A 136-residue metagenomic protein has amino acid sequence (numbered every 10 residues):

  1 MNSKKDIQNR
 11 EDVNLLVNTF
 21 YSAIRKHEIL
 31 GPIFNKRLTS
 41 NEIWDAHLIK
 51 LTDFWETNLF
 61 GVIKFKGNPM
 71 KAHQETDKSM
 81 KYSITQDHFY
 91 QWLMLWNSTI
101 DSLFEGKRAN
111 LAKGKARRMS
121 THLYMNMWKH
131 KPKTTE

Functional and structural regions predicted by a protein language model:
M1-D12: Short, low-complexity N-terminal intrinsically disordered segments enriched in polar/charged residues
N2, P69-M70, K133-E136: Membrane-interacting alpha-helical segments
R10, R25, R37, R108 (+1 more regions): Arginine residue identity/basic-tract feature
V13-F20: Short, aromatic-enriched amphipathic alpha-helices that serve as compact interaction elements
N14, D45-T52, E56, A109-S120 (+1 more regions): Short, well-structured alpha-helical segments
Y21-R25, I29-L93, I100: Heme-based O2/NO sensor domains and their adjacent alpha-helical segments, primarily globin folds but also including
E75-T135: Long, amphipathic alpha-helical coupling/dimerization segments that relay conformational signals between
